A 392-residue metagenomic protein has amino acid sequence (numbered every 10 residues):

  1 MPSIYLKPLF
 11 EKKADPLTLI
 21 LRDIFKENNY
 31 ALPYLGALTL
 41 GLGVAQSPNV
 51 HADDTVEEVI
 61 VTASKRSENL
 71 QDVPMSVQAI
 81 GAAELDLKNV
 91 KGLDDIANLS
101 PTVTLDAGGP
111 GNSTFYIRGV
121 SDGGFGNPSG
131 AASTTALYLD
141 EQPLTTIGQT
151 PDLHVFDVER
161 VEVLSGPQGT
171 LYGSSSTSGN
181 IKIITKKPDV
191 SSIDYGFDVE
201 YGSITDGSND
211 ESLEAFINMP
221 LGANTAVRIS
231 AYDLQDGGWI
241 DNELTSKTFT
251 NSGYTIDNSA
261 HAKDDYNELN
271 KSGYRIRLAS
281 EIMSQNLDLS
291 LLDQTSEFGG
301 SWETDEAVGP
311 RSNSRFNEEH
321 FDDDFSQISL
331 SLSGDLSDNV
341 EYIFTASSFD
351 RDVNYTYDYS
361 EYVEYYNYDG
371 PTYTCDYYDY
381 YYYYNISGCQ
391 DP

Functional and structural regions predicted by a protein language model:
P2-F10, P16-K26, A31-K88, D94-N98 (+6 more regions): N-terminal Sec signal peptide and the immediately downstream disordered periplasmic leader that contains the TonB box
V77, L85, I96-A97, V161-G166 (+2 more regions): Non-catalytic regulatory/gating segments with a bias toward low-complexity or hydrophobic composition
L93, T114-Y116, Y138, P151 (+3 more regions): N-terminal periplasmic accessory domains that precede and gate Gram-negative outer-membrane beta-barrel machines
D94, N98-Q142: Extracytoplasmic beta-strand/coil segments of soluble accessory domains associated with Gram-negative outer-membrane
N127, T134-T135, D140-P167, A215: Short acidic/polar hinge/loop motifs at secondary-structure boundaries that mediate gating or recognition
T205-G299, D324-L330: Transmembrane beta-barrel wall of Gram-negative outer-membrane proteins
I240-D265, S301-F316, D358-P392: Solvent-exposed loop segments that connect transmembrane elements
N286-S326, V353-Y355: Flexible loop and strand-edge segments within Gram-negative outer membrane beta-barrel domains
